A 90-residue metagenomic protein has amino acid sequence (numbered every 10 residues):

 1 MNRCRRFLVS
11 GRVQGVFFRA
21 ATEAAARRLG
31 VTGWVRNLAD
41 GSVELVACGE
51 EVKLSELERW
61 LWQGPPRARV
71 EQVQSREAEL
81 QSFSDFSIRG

Functional and structural regions predicted by a protein language model:
M1-G90: Intrinsically disordered, low-complexity, mixed-charge
